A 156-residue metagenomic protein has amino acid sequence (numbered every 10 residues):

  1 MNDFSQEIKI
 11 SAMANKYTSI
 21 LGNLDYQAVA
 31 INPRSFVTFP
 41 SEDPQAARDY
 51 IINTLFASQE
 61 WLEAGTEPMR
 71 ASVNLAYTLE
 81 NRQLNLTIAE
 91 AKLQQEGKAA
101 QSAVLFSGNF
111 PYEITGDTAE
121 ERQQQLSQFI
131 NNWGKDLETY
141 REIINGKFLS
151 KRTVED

Functional and structural regions predicted by a protein language model:
M1-N2, V154: N-terminal low-complexity, intrinsically disordered segments
N2, Q6, F39-A47, T118-R122: Alpha-helix capping and helix-coil boundary motifs
N2-P40: Aromatic- and glycine-enriched beta-alpha-beta binding-site module
D3-F4, T78, N109-I114: Short, flexible beta-strand-to-coil junctions
K16-S19, Y50-I52, Q125-L126: Short, low-complexity, polar/charged sequence segments that are solvent-exposed and flexible
L21-D25, S58, L62, Y140 (+2 more regions): Short secondary-structure junctions and interdomain/linker hinges
T38-S107: Aromatic/basic-lined ligand-recognition segments that form π-stacking hydrophobic pockets flanked by Lys/Arg to engage
Q83-V154: Mixed-charge, glycine-accented linear interaction segment located at domain edges/termini
